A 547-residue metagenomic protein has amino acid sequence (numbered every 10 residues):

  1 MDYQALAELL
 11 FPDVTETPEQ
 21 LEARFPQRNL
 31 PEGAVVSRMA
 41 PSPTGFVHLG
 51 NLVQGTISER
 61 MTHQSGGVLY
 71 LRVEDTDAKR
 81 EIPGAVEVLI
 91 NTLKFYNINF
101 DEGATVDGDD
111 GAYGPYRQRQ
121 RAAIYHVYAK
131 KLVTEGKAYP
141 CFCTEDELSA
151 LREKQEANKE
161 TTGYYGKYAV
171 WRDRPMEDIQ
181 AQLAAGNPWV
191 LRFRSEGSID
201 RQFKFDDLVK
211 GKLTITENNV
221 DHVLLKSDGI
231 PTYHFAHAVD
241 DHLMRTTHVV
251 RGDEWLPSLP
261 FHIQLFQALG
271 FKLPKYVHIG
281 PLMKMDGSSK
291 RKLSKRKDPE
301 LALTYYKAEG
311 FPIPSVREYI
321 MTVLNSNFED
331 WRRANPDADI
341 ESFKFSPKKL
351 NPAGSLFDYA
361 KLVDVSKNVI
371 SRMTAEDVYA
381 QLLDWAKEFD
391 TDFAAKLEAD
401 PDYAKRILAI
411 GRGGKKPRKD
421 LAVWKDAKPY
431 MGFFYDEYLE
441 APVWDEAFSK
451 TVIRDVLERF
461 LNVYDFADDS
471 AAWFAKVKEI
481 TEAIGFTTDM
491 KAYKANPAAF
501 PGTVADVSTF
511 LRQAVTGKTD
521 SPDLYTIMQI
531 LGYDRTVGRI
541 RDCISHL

Functional and structural regions predicted by a protein language model:
D2-A157, P257-F271, S315: N-terminal Rossmann-like or analogous alpha/beta NTP/dinucleotide-binding catalytic cores that position adenine
P18, L93-F100, V133-P140, R152-Q155 (+9 more regions): A generic secondary-structure signal for well-formed alpha-helical elements
G33-R38, Y70, D298-P299, D339-P347 (+1 more regions): Short amphipathic alpha-helical segments and their helix-coil junctions
S37-T44, Y70-D75, L243-V249, E300-A302 (+2 more regions): Glycine- and acidic
S58, L89, L132, G136 (+8 more regions): Residue-level signal for inorganic ion chemistry
K131, Y139-H278, M283-K292, A302 (+5 more regions): Active-site cores that bind ATP or allylic diphosphates and position pyrophosphate for catalysis
L269-W444, F448, T516-L547: Catalytic adenosine-cofactor/nucleotide-binding cores of aminoacyl-tRNA synthetases and other
K478-L531, R535: Helix-rich, typically C-terminal accessory recognition domains appended to large enzymatic cores
